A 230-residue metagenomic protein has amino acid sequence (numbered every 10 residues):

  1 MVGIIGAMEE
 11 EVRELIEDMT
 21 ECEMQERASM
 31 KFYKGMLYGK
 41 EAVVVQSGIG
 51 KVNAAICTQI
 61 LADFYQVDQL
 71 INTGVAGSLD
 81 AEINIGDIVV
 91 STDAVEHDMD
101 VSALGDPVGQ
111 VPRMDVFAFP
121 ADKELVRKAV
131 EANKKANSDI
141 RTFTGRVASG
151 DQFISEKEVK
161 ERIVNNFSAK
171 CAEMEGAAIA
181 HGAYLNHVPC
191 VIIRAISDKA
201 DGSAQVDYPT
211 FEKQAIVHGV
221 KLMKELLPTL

Functional and structural regions predicted by a protein language model:
M1-G3: Extreme N-terminal starter segment of soluble prokaryotic enzymes
I5-A7, V45: Short hydrophobic segments within beta-strands
M8-E9, G176: Helix N-cap/beta->alpha junction signal
E11-L15, N53: Short N-terminal binding/cap micro-motifs at the start of the first secondary-structure element
E14-M19, M36-K40: A short, Lys/Arg-enriched amphipathic alpha-helix followed by its capping loop at the start of a domain
Q25-L230: Glycine-rich phosphate- or other oxyanion-binding loops that anchor nucleotides, phosphorylated ligands
